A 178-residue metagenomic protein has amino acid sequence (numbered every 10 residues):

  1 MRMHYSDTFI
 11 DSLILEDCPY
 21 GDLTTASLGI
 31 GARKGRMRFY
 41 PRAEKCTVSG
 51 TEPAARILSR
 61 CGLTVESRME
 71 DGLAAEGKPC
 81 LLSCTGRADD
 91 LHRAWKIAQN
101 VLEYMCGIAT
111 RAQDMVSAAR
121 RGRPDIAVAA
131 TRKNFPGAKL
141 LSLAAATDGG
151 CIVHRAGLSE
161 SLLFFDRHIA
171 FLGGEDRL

Functional and structural regions predicted by a protein language model:
R2-L178: Acidic/glycine-rich phosphate/pyrophosphate-binding loops and surrounding catalytic core that coordinate Mg2+
